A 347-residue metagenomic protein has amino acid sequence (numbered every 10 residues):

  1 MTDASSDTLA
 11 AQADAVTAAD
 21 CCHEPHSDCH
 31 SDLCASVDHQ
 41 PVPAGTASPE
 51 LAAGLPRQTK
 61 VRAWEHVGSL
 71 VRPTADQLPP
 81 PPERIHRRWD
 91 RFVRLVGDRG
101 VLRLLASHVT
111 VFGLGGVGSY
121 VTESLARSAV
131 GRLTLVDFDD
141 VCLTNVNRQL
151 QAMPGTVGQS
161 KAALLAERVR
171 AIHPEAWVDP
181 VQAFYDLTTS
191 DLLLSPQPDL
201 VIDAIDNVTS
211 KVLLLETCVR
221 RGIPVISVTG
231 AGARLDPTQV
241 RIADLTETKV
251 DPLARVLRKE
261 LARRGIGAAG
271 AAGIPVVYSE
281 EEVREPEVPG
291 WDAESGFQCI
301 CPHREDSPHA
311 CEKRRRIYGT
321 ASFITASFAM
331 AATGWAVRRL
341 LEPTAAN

Functional and structural regions predicted by a protein language model:
T2-D14, D20-T110: N-terminal charged helix/coil linker that caps or initiates catalytic domains
T2-D3, L200-F323, S327: E1/E1-like adenylate-forming module used to activate ubiquitin-like modifiers and sulfur-carrier proteins
F112-G113, V136: Conserved N-terminal Rossmann-fold NAD(P)-binding element of oxidoreductases
V117: Hydrophobic/small residue at the entry helix of a nucleotide-binding pocket
R127-R132: Conserved S-adenosyl-L-methionine
D137-H173: Glycine-rich phosphate-binding loop and adjoining beta1-alpha1-beta2 segment of Rossmann-like nucleotide-binding folds
T188-P196: Short amphipathic alpha-helix with an adjacent loop that forms part of the alpha/beta core around
R263, A329-E342: Internal hydrophobic alpha-helix adjacent to the cofactor/substrate pocket in enzyme cavities
